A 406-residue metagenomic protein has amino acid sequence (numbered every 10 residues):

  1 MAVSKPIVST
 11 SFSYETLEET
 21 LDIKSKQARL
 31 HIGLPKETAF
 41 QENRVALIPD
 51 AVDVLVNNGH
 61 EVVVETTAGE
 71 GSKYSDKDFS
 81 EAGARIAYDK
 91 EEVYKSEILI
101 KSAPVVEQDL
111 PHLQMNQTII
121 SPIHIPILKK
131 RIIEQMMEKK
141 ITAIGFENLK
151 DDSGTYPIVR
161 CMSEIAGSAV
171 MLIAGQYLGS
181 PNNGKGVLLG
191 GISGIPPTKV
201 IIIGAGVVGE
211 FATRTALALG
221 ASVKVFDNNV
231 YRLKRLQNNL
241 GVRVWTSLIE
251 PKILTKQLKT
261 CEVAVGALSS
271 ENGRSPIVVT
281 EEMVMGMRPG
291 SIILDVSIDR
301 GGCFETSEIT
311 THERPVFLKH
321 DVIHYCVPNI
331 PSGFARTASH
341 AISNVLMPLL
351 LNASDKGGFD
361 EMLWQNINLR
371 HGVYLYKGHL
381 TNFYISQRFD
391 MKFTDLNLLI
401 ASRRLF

Functional and structural regions predicted by a protein language model:
M1-H31, E37, E107-T198, V327: Glycine/serine-rich phosphate-binding loop and adjoining beta1-alpha1 elements at the start of nucleotide-handling
T16-Q135, K139: An N-terminal-biased, well-structured beta-alpha scaffold segment characteristic of Rossmann-like dinucleotide-binding
P35-K36, F40-E70, P181-G266: Glycine-rich phosphate/diphosphate-binding loop of Rossmann-like nucleotide-binding domains
Q41-A46, Q108-H112, E271-V279, C303-E308: Glycine/threonine-rich flexible loop motifs
K101-P126, K259-T260, G273-I293: Rossmann-fold NAD(P) dinucleotide-binding segment
A103-P104, I123-H124, E250, L268-N272 (+2 more regions): Short glycine-/small-residue-rich Rossmann-like dinucleotide-binding loops
P126-S153, E282-C326: Rossmann-fold NAD(P)-binding glycine/threonine-rich loop
E147-I173, Y177-L188, C303-F406: Adenosine-phosphate binding glycine-rich loop
